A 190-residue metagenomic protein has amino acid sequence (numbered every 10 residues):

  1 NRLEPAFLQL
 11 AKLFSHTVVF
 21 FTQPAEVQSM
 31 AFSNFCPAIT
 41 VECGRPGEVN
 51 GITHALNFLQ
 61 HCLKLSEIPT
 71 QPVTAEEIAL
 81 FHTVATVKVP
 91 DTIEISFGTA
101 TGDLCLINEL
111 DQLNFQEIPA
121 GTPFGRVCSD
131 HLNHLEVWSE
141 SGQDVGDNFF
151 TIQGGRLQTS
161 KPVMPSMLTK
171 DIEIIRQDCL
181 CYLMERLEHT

Functional and structural regions predicted by a protein language model:
N1-T190: Structured catalytic-domain cores with a bias toward divalent-metal coordination
